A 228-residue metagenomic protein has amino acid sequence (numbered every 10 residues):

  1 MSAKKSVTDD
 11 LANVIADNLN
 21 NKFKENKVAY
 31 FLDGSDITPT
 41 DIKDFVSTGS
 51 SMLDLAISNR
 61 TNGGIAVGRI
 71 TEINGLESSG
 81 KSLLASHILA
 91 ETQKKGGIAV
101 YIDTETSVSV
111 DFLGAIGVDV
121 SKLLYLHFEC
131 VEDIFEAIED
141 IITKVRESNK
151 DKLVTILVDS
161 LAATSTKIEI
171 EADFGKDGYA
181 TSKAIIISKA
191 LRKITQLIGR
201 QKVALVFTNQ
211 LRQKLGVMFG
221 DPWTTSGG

Functional and structural regions predicted by a protein language model:
S2-K4, S121-E132, E169-I186, F219-S226: Flexible beta-alpha connector loops of hexameric P-loop NTPases
V7-L123, I134-T143: The Walker A/P-loop phosphate-binding site
D36, E105-S109, V118, E129-E132 (+4 more regions): Conserved nucleotide-binding/hydrolysis micro-motifs of P-loop NTPases
G96-A99, K150-T155, R200-F207: Loop/turn-to-beta-strand initiation segments
D151-I170: Conserved P-loop NTPase "ATPase switch" module shared by AAA+ and STAND
A180-G228: Phosphate-binding/switch region of NTP-binding enzymes
